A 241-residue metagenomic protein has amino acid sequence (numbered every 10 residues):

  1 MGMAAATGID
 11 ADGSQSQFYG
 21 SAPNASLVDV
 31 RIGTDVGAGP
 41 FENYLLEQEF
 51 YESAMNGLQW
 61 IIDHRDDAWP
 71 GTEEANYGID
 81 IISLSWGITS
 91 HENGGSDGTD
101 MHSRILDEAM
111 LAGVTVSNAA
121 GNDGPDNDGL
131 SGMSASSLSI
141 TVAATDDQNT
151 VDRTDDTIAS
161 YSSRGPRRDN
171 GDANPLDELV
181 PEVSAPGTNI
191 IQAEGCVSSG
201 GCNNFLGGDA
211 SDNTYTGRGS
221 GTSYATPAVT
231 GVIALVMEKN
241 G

Functional and structural regions predicted by a protein language model:
M1-E52, A75-I81, L111, A135-S139 (+4 more regions): Subtilisin-like serine protease catalytic core
M1-I9, V28, I32-T34, G129-G132 (+1 more regions): Hydrolase catalytic cores
D12-Y19, D67-D80, G94-G95, C196-D212: Short helix/loop segment immediately N-terminal to the Walker
S14-S16, H102-I105, D126-L130: Short beta-alpha junctions and helix-cap segments that line functional grooves
L58-S96, A119, P227: Short acidic, glycine-rich surface-loop motifs adjacent to enzyme active sites
G87-T89, T115, G121-P125, D147 (+1 more regions): Catalytic metal-binding/acid-base residues of hydrolase active sites
G98-V116: Catalytic-core regions built around general acid/base machinery
N122-L138: Glycine-rich, charge-decorated loop segments at or immediately adjacent to ligand/cofactor-binding or catalytic sites
